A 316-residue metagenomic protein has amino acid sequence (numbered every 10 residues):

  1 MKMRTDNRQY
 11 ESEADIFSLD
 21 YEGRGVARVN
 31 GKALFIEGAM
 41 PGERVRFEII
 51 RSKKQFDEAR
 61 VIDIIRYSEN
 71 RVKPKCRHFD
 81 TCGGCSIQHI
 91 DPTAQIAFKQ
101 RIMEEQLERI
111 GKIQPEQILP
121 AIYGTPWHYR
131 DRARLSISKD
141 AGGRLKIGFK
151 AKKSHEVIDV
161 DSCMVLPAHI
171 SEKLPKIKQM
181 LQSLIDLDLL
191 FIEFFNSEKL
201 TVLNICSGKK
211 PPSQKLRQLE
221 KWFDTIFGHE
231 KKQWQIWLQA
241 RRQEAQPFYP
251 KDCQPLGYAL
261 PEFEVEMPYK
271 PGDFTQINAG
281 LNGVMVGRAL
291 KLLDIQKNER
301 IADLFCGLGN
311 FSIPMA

Functional and structural regions predicted by a protein language model:
M1-A316: Accessory RNA-recognition modules of RNA-modification enzymes
